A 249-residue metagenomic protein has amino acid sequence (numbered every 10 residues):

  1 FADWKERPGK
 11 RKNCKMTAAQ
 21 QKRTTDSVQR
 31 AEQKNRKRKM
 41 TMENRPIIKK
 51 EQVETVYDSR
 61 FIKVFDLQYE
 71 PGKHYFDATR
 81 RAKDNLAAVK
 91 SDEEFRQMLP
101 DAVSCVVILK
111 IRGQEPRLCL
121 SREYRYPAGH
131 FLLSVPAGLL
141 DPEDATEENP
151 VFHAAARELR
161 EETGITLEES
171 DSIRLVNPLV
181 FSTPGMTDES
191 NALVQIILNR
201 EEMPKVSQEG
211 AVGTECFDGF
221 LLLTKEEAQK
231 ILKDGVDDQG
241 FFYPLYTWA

Functional and structural regions predicted by a protein language model:
R7, R11, Q21-R23, R30-Q33: Cationic, low-complexity basic patches in intrinsically disordered or flexible, solvent-exposed regions
T17-A18, T25-D26, T41: Position-driven detector of the extreme protein N-terminus
K34, R38-L132, L139-E161, I165-K205 (+3 more regions): N-terminal leader/linker segments that precede catalytic domains of diphosphate-processing enzymes
V206-V212: Short, surface-exposed loop/helix-turn segments at secondary-structure junctions that function as lids/hinges flanking
F217-D218: A conserved catalytic-core signature of glycosyltransferases
